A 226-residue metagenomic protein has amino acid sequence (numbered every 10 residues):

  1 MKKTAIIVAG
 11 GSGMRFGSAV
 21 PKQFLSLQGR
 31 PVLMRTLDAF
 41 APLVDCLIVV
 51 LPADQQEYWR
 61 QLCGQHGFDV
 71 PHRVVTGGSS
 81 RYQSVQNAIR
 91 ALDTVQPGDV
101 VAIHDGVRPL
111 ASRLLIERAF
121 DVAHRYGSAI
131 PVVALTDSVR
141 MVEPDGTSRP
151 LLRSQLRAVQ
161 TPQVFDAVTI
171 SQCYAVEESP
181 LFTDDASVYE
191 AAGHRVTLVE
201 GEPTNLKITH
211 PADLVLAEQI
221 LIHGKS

Functional and structural regions predicted by a protein language model:
M1-E57: N-terminal glycine-rich phosphate-binding loop and ensuing alpha1 helix
I7, L33, A88, H104-D105 (+3 more regions): Residue-level signal for inorganic ion chemistry
V8-G10, V50, I103-H104, V132-A134 (+1 more regions): Short beta-strand segments
F16, F40, W59-C63, A119 (+1 more regions): Hydrophobic packing residues within well-ordered alpha-helices of enzyme cores
M34-G98: Conserved N-terminal catalytic core of the sugar/cofactor nucleotidyltransferase
V95-V107: Short beta-strand-to-loop acidic/aromatic patch adjacent to the donor-nucleotide binding site
L110-V199, S226: Conserved core of the sugar-phosphate nucleotidyltransferase
N205-S226: Hydrophobic helical membrane-anchoring modules
